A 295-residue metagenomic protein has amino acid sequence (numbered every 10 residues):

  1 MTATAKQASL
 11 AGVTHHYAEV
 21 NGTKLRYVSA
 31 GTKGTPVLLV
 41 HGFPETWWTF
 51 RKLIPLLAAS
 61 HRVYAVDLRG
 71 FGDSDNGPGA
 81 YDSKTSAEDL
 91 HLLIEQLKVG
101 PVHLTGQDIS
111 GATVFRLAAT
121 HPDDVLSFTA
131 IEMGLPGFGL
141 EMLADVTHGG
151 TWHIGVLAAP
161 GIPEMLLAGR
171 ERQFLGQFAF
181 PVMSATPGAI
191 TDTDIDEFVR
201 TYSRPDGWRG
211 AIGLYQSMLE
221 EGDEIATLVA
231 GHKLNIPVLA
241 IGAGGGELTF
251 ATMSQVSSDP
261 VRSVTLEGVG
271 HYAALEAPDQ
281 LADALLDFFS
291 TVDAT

Functional and structural regions predicted by a protein language model:
T2-H16, T23-Y27, P36, Y64 (+5 more regions): Flexible "cap/lid" subdomain of the alpha/beta-hydrolase fold that forms the substrate-access gate
V28-D73: Conserved HGGG/HGGXW glycine-rich cap/lid loop of the alpha/beta-hydrolase fold
F50, L56, P78-A80, A119 (+1 more regions): Ubiquitous "structural anchor" signal
